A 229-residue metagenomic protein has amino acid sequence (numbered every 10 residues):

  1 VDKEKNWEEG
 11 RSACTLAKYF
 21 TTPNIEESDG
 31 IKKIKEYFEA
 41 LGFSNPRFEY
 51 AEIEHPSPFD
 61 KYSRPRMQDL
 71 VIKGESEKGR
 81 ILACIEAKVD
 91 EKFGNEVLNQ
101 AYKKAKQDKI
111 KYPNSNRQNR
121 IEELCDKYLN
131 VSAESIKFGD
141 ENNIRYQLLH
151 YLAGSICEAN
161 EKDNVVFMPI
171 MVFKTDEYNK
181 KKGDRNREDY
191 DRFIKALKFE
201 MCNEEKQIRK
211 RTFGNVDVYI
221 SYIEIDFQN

Functional and structural regions predicted by a protein language model:
V1, A40-I53, D191-F193, F199-N203: Trp- and S/T/G-rich repeat-edge/linker motifs of beta-rich repeat architectures
V1-K33: Charged, often low-complexity linker/regulatory segments
D2-N6, S57-K61, K137-R145, G183: Short, charged/polar micro-motifs that form catalytic or ligand-binding hotspots
F43-E77, E91: Active-site metal-binding core of divalent-cation-utilizing nuclease and nuclease-like domains
S63-M67, D140-I144, I225-F227: Beta-propeller domains
L70-I72, I81-V89, Y151: Conserved catalytic cores of phosphodiester-cleaving nucleases, focusing on short active-site segments
K88-M171: Catalytic cores of nucleic-acid endonucleases
Q147-N229: Non-catalytic C-terminal interaction segments of nucleic acid-processing enzymes
